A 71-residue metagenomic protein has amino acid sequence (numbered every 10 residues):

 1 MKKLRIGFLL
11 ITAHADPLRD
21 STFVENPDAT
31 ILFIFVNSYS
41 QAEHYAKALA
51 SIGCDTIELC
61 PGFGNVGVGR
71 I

Functional and structural regions predicted by a protein language model:
M1-R19: N-terminal basic/disordered segments at the start of proteins
L4-L9, T30-F33, C54-T56: Structural motif
L9-I11, V36, C60-G62: Acidic/polar N-terminal loop/beta-strand segments that form early-domain functional surfaces
L18, V24-N26: Short aromatic-glycine-(Arg/Gly/Cys) micro-motifs in beta-strand/loop hairpins
N26-S40: Active-site mouth loops of central-metabolism enzymes
Y39-Q41, G64-N65: Short acidic loop-to-helix transition motifs that present clustered carboxylates
E43-K47, S51-G62: Amphipathic, hydrophobic secondary-structure cores in small proteins
G62-I71: Active-site-adjacent beta->alpha loops and helix N-cap segments on the catalytic face of soluble alpha/beta enzymes
